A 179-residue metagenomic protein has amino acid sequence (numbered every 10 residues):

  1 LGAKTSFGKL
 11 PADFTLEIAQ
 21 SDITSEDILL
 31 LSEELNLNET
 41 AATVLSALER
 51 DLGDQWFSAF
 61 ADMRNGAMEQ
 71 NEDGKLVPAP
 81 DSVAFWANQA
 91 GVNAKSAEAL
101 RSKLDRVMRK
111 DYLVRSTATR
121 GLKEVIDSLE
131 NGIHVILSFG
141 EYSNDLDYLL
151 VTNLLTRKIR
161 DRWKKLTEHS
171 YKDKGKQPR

Functional and structural regions predicted by a protein language model:
L1-R179: P-loop NTPase motor domains
